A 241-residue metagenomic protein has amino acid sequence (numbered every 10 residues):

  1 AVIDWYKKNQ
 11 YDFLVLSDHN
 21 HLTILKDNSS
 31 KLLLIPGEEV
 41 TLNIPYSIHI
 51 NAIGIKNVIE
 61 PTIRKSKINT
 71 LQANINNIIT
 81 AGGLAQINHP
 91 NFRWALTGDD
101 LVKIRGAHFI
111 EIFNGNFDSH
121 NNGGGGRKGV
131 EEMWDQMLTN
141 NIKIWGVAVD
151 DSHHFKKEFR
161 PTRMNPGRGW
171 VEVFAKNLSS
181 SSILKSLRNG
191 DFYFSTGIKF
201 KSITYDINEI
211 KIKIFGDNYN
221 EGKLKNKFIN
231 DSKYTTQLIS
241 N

Functional and structural regions predicted by a protein language model:
A1-G106, E111-W134, N140, V147-P161 (+2 more regions): A metal-dependent hydrolase metal-coordination microenvironment
N141-W145, S152-N241: C-terminal functional module detector
